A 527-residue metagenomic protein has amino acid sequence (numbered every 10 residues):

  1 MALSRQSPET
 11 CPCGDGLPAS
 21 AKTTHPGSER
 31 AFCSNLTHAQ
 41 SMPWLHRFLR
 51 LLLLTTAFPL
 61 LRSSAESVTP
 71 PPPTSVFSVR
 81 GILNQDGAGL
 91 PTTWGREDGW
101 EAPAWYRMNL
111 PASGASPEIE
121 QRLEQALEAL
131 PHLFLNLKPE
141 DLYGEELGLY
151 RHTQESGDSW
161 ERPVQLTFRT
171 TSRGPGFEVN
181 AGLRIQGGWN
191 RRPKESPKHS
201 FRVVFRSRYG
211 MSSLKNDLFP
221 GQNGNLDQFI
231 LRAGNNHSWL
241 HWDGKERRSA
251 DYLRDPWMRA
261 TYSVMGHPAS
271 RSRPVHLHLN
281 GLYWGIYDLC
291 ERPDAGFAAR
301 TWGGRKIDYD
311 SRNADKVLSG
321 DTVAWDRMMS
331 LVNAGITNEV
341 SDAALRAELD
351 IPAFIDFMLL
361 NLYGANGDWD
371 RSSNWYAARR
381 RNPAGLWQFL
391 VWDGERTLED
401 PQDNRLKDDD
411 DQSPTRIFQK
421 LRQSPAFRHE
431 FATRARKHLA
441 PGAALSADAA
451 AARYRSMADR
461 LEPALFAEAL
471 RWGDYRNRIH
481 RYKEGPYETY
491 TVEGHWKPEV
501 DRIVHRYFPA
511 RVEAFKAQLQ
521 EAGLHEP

Functional and structural regions predicted by a protein language model:
Q6, H25, H38-Q40, H46: Low-complexity, intrinsically disordered or signal/transmembrane-proximal segments
C11-C13, C33: Cysteine-centered motifs
G14-G16, G27: Residue-identity detector for glycine
H46-L53: Sec-dependent signal peptide recognition, specifically the positively charged N-region followed immediately by
A57-S67: Bacterial Sec-dependent signal peptides at the C-terminal "C-region" and cleavage site
G81-S159, V164-Q165, R173, R191-P193 (+8 more regions): Middle-to-C-terminal accessory/interaction subdomains
E155-K316: Conserved ATP-binding subdomain of kinase catalytic cores across diverse folds
